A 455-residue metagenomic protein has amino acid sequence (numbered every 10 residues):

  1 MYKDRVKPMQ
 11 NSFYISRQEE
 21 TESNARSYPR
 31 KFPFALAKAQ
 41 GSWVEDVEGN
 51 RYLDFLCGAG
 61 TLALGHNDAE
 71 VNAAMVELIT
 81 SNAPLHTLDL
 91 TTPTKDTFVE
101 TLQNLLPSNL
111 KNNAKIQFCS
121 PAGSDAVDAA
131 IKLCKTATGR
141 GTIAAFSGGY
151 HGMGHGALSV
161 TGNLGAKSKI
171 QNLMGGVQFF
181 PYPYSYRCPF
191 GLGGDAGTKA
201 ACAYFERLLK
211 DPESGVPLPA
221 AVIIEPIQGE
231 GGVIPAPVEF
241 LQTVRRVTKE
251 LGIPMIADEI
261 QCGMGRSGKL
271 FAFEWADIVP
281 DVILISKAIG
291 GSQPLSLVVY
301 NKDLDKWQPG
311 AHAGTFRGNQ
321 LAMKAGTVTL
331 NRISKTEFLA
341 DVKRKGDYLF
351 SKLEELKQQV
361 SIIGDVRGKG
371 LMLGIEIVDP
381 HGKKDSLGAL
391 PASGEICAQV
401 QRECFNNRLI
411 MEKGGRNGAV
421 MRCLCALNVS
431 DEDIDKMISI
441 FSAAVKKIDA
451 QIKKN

Functional and structural regions predicted by a protein language model:
Y2-N455: Conserved N-terminal phosphate-binding loop of PLP-dependent enzymes in the Aspartate aminotransferase
